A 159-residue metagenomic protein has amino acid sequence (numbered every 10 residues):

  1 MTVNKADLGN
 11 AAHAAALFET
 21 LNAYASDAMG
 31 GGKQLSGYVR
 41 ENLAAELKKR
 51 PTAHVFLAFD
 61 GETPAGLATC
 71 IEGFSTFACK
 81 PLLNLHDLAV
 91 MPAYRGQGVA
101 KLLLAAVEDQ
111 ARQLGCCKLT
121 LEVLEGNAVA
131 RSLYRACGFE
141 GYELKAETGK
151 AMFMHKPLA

Functional and structural regions predicted by a protein language model:
M1-K80, H86, L104-A105, Q110 (+2 more regions): Acetyl-CoA-dependent GNAT
T2-V3, G9, T20, G115-A159: C-terminal "cap" of GNAT-fold acetyltransferases
E62, G66, G98-A100, G138: Conserved phosphate-binding and hydrolysis motifs of nucleotide-dependent enzymes
F74, P92, N127: Feature marks short, surface-exposed loop/turn motifs that line or immediately flank catalytic pockets and channel
P81, Q97, L114-C117: Short coil/turn segments at alpha/beta junctions that flank glycine-rich nucleotide-binding fingerprints
H86, M91, L124: Residue-level recognition of the GNAT/N-acetyltransferase active site
V90, G96-D109, S132-A136: Conserved acetyl-CoA-binding loop-helix of GNAT-fold acetyltransferases
